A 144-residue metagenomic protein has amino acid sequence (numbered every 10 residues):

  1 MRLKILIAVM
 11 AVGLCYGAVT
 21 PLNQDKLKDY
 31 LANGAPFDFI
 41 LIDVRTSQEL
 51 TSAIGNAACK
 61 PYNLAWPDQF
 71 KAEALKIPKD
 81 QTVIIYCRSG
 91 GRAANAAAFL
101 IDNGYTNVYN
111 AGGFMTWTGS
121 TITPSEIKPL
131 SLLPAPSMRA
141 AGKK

Functional and structural regions predicted by a protein language model:
K4-G13: Sec-dependent N-terminal signal peptides
C15-F39, S47-T82, G91-K144: Rhodanese-like catalytic fold shared by cysteine-dependent sulfurtransferases and DSP/PTP-type phosphatases
I42: Active-site flanking residues adjacent to catalytic metal/cofactor-binding acidic residues
Y86: Short, surface-exposed ligand- or partner-binding patches at beta-edge/loop junctions that are enriched in aromatics
